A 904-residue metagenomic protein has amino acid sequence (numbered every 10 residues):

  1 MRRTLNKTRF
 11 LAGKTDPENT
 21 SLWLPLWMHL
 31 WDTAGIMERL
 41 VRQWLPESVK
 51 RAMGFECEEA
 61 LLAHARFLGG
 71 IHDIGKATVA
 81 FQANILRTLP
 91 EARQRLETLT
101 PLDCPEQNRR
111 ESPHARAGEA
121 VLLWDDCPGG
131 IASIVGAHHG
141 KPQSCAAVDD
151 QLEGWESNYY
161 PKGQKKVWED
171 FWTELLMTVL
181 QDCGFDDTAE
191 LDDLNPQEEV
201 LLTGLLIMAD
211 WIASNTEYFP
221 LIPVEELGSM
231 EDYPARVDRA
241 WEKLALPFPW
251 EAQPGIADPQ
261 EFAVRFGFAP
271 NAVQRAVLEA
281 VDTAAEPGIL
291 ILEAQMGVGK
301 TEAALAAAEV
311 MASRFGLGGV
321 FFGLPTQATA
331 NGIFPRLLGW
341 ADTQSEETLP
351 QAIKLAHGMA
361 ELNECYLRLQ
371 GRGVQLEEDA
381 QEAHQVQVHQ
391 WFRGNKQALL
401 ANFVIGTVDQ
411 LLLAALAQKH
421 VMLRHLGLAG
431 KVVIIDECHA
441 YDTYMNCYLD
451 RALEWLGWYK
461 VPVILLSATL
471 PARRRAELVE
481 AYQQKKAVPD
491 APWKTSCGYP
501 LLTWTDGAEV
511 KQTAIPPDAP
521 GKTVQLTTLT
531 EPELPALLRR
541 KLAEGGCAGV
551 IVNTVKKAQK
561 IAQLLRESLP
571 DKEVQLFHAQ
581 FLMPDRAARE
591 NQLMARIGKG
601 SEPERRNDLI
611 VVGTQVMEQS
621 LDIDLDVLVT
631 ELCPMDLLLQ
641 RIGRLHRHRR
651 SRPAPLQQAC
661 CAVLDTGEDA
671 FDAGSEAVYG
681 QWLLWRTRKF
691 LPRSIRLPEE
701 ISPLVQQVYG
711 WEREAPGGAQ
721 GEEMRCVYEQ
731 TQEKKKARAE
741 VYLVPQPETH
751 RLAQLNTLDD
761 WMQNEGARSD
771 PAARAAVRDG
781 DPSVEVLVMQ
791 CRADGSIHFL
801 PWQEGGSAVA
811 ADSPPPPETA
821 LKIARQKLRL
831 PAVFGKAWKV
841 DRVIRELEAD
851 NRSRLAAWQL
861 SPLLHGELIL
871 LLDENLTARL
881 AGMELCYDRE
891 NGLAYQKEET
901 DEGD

Functional and structural regions predicted by a protein language model:
R2-P254: Accessory nucleic-acid engagement/destabilization modules that flank
I131, R475, P532, A536-R539 (+3 more regions): C-terminal helicase lobe and adjacent C-terminal extensions/tails of nucleic-acid helicase motors
I256-E293: Conserved pre-motif I regulatory segment
E286-A308, Y441-D442, S467: Walker A/P-loop
G318-D342, L355-E361, L470-R474, V555: Conserved Walker A/P-loop ATP-binding site and its immediately adjacent core in helicase/helicase-like ATPase domains
L337-N402, V408-L412: A substrate-engagement module of RecA-like helicase motors
L426-V432, H439-Q512: Post-DEXD/H (motif II) to motif III coupling segment of the RecA-like Helicase ATP-binding lobe
K486-A558: Conserved interdomain linker/interface between the two RecA-like ATPase lobes of SF2 helicase motors
